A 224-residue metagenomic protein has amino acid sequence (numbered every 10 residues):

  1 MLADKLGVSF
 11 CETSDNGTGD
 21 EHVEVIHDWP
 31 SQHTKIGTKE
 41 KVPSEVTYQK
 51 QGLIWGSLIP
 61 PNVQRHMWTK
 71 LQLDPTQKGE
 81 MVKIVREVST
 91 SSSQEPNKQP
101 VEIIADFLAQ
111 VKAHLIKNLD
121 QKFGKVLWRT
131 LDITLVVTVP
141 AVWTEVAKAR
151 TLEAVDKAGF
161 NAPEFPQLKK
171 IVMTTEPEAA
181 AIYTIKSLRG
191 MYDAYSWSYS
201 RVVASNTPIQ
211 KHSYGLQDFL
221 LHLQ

Functional and structural regions predicted by a protein language model:
M1-E24, L188-Q224: Gly/Thr-rich phosphate-binding beta-strand-loop-beta motif of the actin/hexokinase/Hsp70
F10, K148-T151, Y183-K186: Short acidic, glycine/serine/threonine-rich loops at helix termini
T13-D15, Q51, T76, V142-T144 (+2 more regions): Conserved beta-strand elements of beta-rich interaction domains across eukaryotes, especially beta-propellers
G19-D156: Phosphate-binding loop and its immediate beta->loop->alpha context in nucleotide/phosphate-handling enzymes
D106-V126, A180-T207: Phosphate/ATP-binding catalytic cores across multiple sugar-kinase/actin-like superfamilies, primarily ASKHA
K122-D132, P163-L168, S205-I209: Short helix-terminating capping/connector loops at secondary-structure junctions
R129-P140, K170-T175, H212-L216: Extended hydrophobic secondary-structure segments that form protein cores and membrane-embedded regions
G159-A179: Conserved phosphate-binding/catalytic loops in two-lobed NTP-binding clefts
